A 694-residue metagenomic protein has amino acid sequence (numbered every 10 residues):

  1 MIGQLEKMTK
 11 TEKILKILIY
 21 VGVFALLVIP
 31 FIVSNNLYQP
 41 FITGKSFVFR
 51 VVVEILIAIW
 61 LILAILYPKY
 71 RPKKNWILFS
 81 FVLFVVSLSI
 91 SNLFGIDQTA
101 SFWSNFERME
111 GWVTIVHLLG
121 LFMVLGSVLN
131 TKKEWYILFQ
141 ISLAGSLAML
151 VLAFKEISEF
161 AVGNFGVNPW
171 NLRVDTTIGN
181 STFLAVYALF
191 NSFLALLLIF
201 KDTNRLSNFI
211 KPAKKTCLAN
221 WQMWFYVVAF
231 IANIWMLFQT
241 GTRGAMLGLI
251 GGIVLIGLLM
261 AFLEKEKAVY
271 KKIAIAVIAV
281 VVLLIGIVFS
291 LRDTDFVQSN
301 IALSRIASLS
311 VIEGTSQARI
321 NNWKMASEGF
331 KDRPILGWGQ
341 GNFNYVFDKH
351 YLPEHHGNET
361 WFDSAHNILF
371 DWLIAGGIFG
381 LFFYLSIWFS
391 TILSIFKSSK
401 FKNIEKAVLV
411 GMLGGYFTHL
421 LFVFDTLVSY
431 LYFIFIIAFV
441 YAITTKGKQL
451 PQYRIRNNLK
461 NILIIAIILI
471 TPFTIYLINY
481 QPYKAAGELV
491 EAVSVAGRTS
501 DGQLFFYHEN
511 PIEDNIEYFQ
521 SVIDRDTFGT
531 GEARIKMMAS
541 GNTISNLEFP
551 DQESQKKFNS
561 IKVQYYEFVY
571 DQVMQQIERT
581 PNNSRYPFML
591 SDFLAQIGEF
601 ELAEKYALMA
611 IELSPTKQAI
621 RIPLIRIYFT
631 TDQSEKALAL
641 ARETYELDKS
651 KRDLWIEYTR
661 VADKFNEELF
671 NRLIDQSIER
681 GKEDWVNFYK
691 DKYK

Functional and structural regions predicted by a protein language model:
M1-E110, G120, S127-A144, F165 (+14 more regions): Transmembrane signal-anchor hairpin modules in multi-pass inner-membrane enzymes, especially those that act on
V21-L27, F31, S146, W221-I231 (+2 more regions): Loop-to-helix entry and N-terminal half of a specific, functionally important transmembrane alpha helix in multi-pass
I55-A58, N191-L197, G248-G257, Y384-I387 (+1 more regions): Transmembrane alpha-helices of multi-pass inner-membrane enzymes
V85-G95, K133-G166, I178-G179, F183-L184 (+1 more regions): Hydrophobic alpha-helical transmembrane segments
A153, I157-A161, I234-T240, A245 (+5 more regions): A membrane-periplasm/extracellular boundary helix in multi-pass inner-membrane enzymes that assemble envelope glycans
N180, V311-E313, Q317-F362, L369 (+1 more regions): TM-adjacent membrane-interface loops and short helices in multi-pass inner/ER membrane proteins
L477-F506, Q520-S560, F568, R579-Q596 (+3 more regions): Amphipathic alpha-helical repeat scaffolds of TPR domains
